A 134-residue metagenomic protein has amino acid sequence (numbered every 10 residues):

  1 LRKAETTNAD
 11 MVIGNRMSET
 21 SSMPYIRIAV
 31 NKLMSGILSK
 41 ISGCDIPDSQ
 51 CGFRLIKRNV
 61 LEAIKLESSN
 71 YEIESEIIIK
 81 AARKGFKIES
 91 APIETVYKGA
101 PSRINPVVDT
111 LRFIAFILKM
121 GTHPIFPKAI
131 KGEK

Functional and structural regions predicted by a protein language model:
L1-Y71, Y97-I114: Acceptor/aglycone-binding surface of glycosyltransferases and processive sugar-polymer synthases
T6, R112, K119-K134: Terminal low-complexity segments of carbohydrate-biosynthetic enzymes
V12-G14, D48-S49, S90, F126-I130: Short, hydrophobic secondary-structure boundary micro-motifs
V30, C51, L55-I56, I78-A82 (+1 more regions): Residue-level signal for alpha-helical context at structural boundaries
K40, K84, M120, P124: Phosphate/oxyanion-binding loops and surfaces in catalytic or ligand/nucleic-acid-binding neighborhoods
C44-D45, L66-S69, I78-V96: Catalytic donor-sugar/metal-binding loop of nucleotide-sugar-dependent glycosyltransferases
I77, I117: Aromatic/hydrophobic pocket-lining residues that form π-stacking "cages" and hydrophobic walls in ligand
